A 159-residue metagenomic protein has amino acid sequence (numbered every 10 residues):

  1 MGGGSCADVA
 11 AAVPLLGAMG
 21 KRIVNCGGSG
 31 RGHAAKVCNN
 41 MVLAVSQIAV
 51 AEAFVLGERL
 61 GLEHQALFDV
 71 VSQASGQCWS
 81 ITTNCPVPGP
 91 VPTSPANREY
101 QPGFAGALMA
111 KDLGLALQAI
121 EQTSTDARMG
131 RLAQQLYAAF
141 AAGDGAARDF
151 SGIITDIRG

Functional and structural regions predicted by a protein language model:
M1-N40: Rossmann-fold dinucleotide-binding core
A11, R31-L132, L136-I157: Helical "substrate-binding/catalytic lid" subdomain of Rossmann-like NAD(P)-dependent dehydrogenases/reductases
